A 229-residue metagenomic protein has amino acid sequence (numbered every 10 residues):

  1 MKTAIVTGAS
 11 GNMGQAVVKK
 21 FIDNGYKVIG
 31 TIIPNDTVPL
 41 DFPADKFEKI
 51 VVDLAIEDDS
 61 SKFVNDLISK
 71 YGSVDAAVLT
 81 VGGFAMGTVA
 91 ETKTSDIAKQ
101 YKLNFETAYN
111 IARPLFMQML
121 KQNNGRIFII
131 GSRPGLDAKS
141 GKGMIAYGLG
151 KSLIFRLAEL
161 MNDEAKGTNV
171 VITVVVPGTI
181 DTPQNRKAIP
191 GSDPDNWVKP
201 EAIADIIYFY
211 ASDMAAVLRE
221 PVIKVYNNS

Functional and structural regions predicted by a protein language model:
K2, S73-V74, M119-S132, G167-V171 (+1 more regions): Active-site loop of short-chain dehydrogenase/reductase
T7, V74-G82, N104, I129 (+1 more regions): Rossmann-fold scaffold of SDR-type NAD(P)-dependent oxidoreductases
S10, G14-V18: N-terminal Rossmann NAD(P)H-binding glycine-rich loop of SDR-like oxidoreductase domains
P43-D58: Rossmann-fold cofactor-recognition segment
G83, A90-Y109, N124, F128 (+1 more regions): Catalytic Tyr-X3-Lys loop
L103-K121, N162-D163: Amphipathic alpha-helical dimer-interface segment in Rossmann-like NAD(P)H-dependent oxidoreductases
R126-E159, D163-K166: Catalytic loop of short-chain dehydrogenase/reductase
G167-V170, V174-V175, T182, G191-S229: C-terminal helical subdomain
